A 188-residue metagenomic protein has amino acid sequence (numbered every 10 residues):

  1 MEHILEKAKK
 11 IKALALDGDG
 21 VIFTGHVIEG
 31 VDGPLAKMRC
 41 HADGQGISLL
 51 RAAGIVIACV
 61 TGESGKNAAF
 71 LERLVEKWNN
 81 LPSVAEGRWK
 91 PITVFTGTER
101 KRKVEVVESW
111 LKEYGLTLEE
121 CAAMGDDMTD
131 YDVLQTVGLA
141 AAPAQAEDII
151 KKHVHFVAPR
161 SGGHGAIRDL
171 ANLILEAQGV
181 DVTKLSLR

Functional and structural regions predicted by a protein language model:
M1-H3, A42-Q45, E108-S109, D126-T129: A generic local structural motif
E2-K101: Alpha-helical substrate-recognition element adjacent to the catalytic core
A36-K37, W78-R188: Mg2+-dependent phosphoryl-transfer enzymes with acidic/Ser/Thr/Gly-rich catalytic loops
